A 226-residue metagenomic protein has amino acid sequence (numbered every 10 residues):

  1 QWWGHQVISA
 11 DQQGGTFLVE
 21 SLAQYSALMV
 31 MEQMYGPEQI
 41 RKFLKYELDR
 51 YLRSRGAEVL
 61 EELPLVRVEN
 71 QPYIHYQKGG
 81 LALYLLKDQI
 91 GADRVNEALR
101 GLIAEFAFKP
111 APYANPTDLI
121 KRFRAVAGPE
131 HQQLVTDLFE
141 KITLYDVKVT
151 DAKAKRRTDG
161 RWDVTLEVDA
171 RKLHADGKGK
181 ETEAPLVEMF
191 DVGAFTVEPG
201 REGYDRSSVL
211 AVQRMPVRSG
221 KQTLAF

Functional and structural regions predicted by a protein language model:
Q1-G14, M29: Catalytic Zn2+-binding segment of zinc metalloproteases
W2-V7, I90, F106, H174: Structural motif corresponding to the C-terminal cap of alpha-helices
H5, S9, G36-E38, D93 (+1 more regions): Short, polar/charged, Gly/Pro-enriched helix-capping and turn/loop motifs at alpha-helix termini and inter-helix linkers
Q13-G14, E69-I74, F106-A111, F123 (+3 more regions): Short, contiguous acidic/charged loop-to-helix segments that flank catalytic cores in large enzymes
Q13-G14, P37-F43, E97-A98, Q133-L138: Surface-exposed patches in mature extracellular/periplasmic domains of secreted proteins
T16-Q89, F106-F108: Acidic/His/Gly-enriched intrinsically disordered linker/tail segments that often contain short helix/coil "MoRF-like"
P72-L166: Amphipathic alpha-helical substructures
H131-Q132, L144-F226: Beta-strand-rich binding/interaction modules
